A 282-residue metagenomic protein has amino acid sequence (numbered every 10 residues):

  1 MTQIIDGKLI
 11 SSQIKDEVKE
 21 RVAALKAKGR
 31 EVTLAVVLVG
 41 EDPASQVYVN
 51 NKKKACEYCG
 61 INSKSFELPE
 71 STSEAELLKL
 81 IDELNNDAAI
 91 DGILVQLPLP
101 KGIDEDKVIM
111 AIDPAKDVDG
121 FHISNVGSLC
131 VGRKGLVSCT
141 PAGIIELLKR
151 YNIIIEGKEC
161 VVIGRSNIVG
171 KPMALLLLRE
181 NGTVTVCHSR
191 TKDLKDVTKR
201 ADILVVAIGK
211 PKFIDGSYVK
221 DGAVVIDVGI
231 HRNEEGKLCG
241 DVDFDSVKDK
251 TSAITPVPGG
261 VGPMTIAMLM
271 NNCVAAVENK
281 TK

Functional and structural regions predicted by a protein language model:
M1-R30: Positively charged, low-complexity intrinsically disordered leader regions
V32-G40: Short beta-strand segments enriched in small/hydrophobic residues
E41-K53, K101, G135-V224, N233 (+1 more regions): Glycine-rich phosphate/diphosphate-binding loop of Rossmann-like nucleotide-binding domains
C56-E70, V184-V186: Short beta-strand elements in bilobed, periplasmic/extracellular small-molecule ligand-binding domains
E76-A88: Short, well-structured alpha-helical segments in soluble
V95-I155: Anion-binding alpha/beta catalytic cores of soluble intermediary-metabolism enzymes, centered on
Q96, A207-I208, V228: Short, well-ordered coil/turn residues at beta-beta hairpins and beta-strand->alpha-helix junctions within
D106-D119, V126, G229-K280: Rossmann-fold NAD(P)-binding glycine/threonine-rich loop
